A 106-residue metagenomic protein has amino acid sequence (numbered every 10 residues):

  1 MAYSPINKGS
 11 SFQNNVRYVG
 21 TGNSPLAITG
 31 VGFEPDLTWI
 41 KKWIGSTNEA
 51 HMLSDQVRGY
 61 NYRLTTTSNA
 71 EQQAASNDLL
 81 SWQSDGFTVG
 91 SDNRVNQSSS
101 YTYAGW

Functional and structural regions predicted by a protein language model:
M1-W106: Surface-exposed molecular-recognition determinants
